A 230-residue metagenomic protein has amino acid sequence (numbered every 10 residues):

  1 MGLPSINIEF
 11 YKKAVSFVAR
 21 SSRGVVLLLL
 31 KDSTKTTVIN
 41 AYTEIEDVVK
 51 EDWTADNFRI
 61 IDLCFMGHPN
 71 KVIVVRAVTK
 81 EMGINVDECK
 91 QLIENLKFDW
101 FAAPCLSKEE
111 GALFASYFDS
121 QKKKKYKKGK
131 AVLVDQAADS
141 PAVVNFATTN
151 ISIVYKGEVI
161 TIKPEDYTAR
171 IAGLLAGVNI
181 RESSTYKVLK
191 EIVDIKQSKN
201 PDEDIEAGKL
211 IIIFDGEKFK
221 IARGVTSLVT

Functional and structural regions predicted by a protein language model:
M1-S152: Small-residue-rich
E88-T230: A glycine- and small-residue-enriched flexible loop/hinge signal that marks low-structured segments
